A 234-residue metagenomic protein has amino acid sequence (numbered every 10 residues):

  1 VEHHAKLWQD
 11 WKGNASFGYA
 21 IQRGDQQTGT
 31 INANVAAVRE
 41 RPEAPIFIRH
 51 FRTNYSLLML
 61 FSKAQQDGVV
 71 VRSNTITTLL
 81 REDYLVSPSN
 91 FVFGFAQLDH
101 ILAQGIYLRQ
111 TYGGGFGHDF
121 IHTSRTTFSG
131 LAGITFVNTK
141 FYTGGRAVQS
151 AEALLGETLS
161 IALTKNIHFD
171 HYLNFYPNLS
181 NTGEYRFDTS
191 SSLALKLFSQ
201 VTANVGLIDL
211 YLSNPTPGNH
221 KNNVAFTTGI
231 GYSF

Functional and structural regions predicted by a protein language model:
A5-R23, I48-S56: Transmembrane beta-strand segments of Gram-negative outer membrane beta-barrel proteins
W11, Q27-I31, R72-I76, L108-Y112 (+4 more regions): Residues that define the transmembrane beta-barrel architecture of outer-membrane proteins
A15-F17, A33-V35, T78-L80, G114 (+4 more regions): Membrane-embedded beta-strands of outer-membrane beta-barrel proteins, especially the hydrophobic/small aromatic
A15-F17, Y55-L57, G94-A96, Y112-G114 (+4 more regions): Membrane-embedded beta-strand positions of outer-membrane beta-barrel proteins
Y19-R23, L57-Q65, L98-L102, H118-F120 (+4 more regions): Transmembrane beta-strands of outer-membrane beta-barrel pores
R39-R41, Y84, H118-F120, L159-I161 (+3 more regions): Residue-level signature of outer-membrane beta-barrel architecture
P42-N54, S89-V92, T123-F128, S160-F169 (+1 more regions): Repeated loop/turn-to-beta-strand initiation elements of outer-membrane beta-barrel proteins
L193, N222-F234: Outer-membrane beta-barrel "beta-signal"
